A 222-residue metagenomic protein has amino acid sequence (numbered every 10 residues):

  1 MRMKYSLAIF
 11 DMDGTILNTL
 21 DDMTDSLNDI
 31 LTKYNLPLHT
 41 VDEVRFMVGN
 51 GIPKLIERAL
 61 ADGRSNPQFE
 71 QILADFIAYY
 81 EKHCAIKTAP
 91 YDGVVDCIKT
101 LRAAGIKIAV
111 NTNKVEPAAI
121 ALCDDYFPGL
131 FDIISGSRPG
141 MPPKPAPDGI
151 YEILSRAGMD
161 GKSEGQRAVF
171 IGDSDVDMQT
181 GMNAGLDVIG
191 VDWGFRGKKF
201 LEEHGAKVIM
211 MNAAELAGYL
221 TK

Functional and structural regions predicted by a protein language model:
R2-F46: Active-site neighborhood of HAD-like aspartate-dependent phosphohydrolases
D25, K33-G63, A78, D92: Alpha-helical substrate-recognition element adjacent to the catalytic core
L27, V94-D124: Substrate-recognition element of Asp-dependent hydrolases with the DxDx(T/V) motif
E57-D96, A104: Metal-dependent phosphoesterase signature
I86-K87, V115-I171, D175-A184, K198-K199: Substrate-recognition "cap/lid" segment bordering the active-site pocket of phosphatases
W193-E203: Short, glycine/polar-rich helix-capping loops at beta-to-alpha or helix-loop-helix junctions that flank or form
V208-N212: Short acidic-hydrophobic, aromatic-tinged amphipathic segments that line or gate anion-handling sites
